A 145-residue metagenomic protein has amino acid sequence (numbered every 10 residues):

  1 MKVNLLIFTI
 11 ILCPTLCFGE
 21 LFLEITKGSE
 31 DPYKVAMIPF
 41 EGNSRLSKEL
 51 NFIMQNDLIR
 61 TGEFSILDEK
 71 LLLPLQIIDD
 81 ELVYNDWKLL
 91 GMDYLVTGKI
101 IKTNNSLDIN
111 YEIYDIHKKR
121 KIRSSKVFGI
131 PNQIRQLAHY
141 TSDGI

Functional and structural regions predicted by a protein language model:
M1-L5: Positively charged n-region of N-terminal signal peptides that target proteins for export
L6, D31-K34, Y94, N105-L107: Residues at beta-strand starts and edge strands
I10-I11: Gram-negative bacterial Sec-dependent N-terminal signal peptides
C17-G19: Boundary at the C-terminal end of the N-terminal hydrophobic targeting segment
L21, Q55, D79-S142: Amphipathic beta-strand/beta-sheet edge segments enriched in Tyr/Trp
T26-N85: Short beta-strand->alpha-helix linker/helix-N-cap micro-motif that forms a surface specificity/interaction loop
